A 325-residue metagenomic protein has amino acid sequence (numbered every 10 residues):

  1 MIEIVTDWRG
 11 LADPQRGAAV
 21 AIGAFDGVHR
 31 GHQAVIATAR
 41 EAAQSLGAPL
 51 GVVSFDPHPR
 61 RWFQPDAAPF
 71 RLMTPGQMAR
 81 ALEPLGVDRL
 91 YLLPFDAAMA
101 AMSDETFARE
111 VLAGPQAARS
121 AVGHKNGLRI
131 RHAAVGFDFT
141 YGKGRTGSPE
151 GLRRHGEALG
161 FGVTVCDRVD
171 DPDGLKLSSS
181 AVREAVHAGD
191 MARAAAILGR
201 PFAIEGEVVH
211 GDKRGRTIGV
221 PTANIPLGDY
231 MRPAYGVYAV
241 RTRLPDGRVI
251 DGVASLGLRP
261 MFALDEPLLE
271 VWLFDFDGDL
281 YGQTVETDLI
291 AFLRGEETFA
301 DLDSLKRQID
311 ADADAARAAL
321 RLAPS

Functional and structural regions predicted by a protein language model:
M1-A12: Extreme N-terminal, non-catalytic leader segments that precede Walker-type/kinase nucleotide-binding cores
E3-V5, L90-L93, G162-C166: General small-molecule cofactor/ligand-binding pocket signal
L11-T74, R80: N-terminal catalytic cores of NTP/NDP-binding nucleotidyl/phosphoryl-transfer enzymes
H29, L82, A133, A194 (+2 more regions): Residue-level signal for inorganic ion chemistry
R61-L159: N-terminal Rossmann-like or analogous alpha/beta NTP/dinucleotide-binding catalytic cores that position adenine
R153-G257: Glycine-rich, Lys/Arg-enriched anion-binding loops that position phosphate/diphosphate groups for phosphoryl
G211-S325: Phosphate/ribose-recognition catalytic cores of enzymes acting on nucleotide-derived substrates
